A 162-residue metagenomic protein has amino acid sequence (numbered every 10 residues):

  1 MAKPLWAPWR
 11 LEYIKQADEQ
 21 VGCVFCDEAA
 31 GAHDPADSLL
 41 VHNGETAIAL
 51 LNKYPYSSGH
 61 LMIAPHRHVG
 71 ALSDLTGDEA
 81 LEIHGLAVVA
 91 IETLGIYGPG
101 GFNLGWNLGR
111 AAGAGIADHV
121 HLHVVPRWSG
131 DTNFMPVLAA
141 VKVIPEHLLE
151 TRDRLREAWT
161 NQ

Functional and structural regions predicted by a protein language model:
M1-Q162: HIT superfamily nucleotide-processing domains
